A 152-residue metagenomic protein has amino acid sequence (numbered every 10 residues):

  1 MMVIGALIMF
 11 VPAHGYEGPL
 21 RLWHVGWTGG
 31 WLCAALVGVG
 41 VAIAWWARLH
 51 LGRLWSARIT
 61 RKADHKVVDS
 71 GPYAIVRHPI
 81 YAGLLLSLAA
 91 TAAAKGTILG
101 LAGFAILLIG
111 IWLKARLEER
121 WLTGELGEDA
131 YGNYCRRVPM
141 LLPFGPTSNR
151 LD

Functional and structural regions predicted by a protein language model:
M1-D69, L86-D152: Membrane-anchoring alpha-helices and their flanking helix-loop junctions
A63-Y81: Solvent-exposed interhelical
